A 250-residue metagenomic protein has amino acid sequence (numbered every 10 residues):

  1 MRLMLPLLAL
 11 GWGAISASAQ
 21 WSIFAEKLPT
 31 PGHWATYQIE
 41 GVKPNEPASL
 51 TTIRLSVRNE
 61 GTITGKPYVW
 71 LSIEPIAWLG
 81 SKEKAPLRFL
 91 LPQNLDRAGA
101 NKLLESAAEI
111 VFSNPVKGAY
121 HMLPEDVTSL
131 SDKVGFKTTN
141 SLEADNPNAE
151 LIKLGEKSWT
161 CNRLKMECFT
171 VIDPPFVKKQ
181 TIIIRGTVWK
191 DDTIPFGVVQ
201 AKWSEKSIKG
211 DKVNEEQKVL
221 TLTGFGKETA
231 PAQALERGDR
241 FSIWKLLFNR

Functional and structural regions predicted by a protein language model:
M4-S16: Bacterial N-terminal signal peptides
Q20-S106, S113-N114, G118-R250: Acidic, serine/threonine-rich low-complexity disordered tracts
